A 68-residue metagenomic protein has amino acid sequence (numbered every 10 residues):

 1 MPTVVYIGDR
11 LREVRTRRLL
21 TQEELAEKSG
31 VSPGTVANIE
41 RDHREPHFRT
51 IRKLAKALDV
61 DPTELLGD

Functional and structural regions predicted by a protein language model:
M1-P2, K56, L66-D68: Short, charged recognition helix plus adjacent turn of helix-turn-helix-like nucleic-acid-binding domains
M1-R17: A short, Lys/Arg-rich alpha-helix, primarily the initiator
L11, Q22, P33, F48-I51: Helix-turn-helix DNA-binding elements, focusing on the entry/boundary residues of the two helices that contact DNA
T16, E27, K56: Alpha-helical residues within the helix-turn-helix
L19-N38: Short alpha-helical DNA-recognition segment
R49-E64: DNA major-groove recognition helix of helix-turn-helix/homeodomain DNA-binding modules
